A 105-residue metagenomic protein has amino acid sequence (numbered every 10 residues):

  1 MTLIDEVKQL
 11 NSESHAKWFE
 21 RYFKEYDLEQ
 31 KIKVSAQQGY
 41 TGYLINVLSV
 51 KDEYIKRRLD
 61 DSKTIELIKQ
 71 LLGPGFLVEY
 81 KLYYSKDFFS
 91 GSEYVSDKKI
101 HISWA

Functional and structural regions predicted by a protein language model:
M1-S62: An N-terminal amphipathic alpha-helical segment
V34-A36, K69, G91-E93: Sterically constrained small-residue positions within well-ordered secondary structures of folded domains
G39, L72-F76: Glycine-centered loop/turn motif at secondary-structure junctions
R58-L72: Short, aromatic/basic amphipathic alpha-helical patches
L77-A105: C-terminal edge-of-domain segments
